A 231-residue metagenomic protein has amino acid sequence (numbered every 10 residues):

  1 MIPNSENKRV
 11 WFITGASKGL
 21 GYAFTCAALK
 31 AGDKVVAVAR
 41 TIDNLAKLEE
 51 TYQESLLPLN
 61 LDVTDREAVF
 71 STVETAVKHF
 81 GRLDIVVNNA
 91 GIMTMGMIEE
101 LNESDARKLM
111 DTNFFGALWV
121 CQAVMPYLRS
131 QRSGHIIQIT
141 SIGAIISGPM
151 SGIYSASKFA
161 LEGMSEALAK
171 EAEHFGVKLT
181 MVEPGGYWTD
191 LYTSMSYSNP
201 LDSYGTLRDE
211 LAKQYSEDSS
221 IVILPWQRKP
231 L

Functional and structural regions predicted by a protein language model:
G15-G19: Conserved glycine-rich cofactor-binding loop
L61-S71, E103: The beta1-alpha1 cofactor-binding region of Rossmann-like NAD(H)/NADP(H)-dependent oxidoreductases
M97-I98, D105-R107: Substrate-binding pocket helix/loop in short-chain dehydrogenase/reductase
C121, S157-A160: Active-site helix of classical SDR
C121-Q122, E166: A short, exposed helix-loop element centered on a Lys and neighboring polar residues
S141: Residue(s) in the substrate-gating loop at a strand-loop-helix junction that position the organic substrate next
H174-L231: SDR active-site lid
